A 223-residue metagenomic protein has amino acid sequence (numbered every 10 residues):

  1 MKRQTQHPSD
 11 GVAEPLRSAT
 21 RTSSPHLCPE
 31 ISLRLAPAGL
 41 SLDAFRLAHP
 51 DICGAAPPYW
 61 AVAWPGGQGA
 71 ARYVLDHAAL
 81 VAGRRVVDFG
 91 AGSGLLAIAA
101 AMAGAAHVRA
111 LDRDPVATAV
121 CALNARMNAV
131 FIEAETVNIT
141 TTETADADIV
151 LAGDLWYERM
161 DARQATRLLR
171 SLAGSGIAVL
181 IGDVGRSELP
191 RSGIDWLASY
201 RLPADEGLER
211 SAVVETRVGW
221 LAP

Functional and structural regions predicted by a protein language model:
M1-P223: S-adenosylmethionine-dependent methyltransferases
